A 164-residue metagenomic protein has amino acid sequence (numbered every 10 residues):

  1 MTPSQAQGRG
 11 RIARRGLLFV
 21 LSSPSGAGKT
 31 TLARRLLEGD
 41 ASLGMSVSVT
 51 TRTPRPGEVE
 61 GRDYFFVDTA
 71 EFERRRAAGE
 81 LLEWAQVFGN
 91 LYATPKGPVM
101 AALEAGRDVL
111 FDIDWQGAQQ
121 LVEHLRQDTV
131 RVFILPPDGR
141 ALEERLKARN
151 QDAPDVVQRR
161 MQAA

Functional and structural regions predicted by a protein language model:
M1-L18, A41: Extreme N-terminal, non-catalytic leader segments that precede Walker-type/kinase nucleotide-binding cores
S22-P24: P-loop (Walker A) phosphate-binding loop of NTP-binding proteins
K29: Conserved lysine of the Walker
L32-A33: Post-Walker A alpha-helix
A41-P54: Short beta-strand-centered segment that lines the nucleotide-binding/catalytic pocket of NTP-utilizing
P56-R75: Conserved P-loop
A70-E80, T94-N150: ATP-dependent NMP and nucleoside kinases share a basic, alpha-helical "lid"
A118, Q151-A164: Small-molecule kinase domains that catalyze NTP-dependent phosphoryl transfer to phosphate-bearing small molecules
